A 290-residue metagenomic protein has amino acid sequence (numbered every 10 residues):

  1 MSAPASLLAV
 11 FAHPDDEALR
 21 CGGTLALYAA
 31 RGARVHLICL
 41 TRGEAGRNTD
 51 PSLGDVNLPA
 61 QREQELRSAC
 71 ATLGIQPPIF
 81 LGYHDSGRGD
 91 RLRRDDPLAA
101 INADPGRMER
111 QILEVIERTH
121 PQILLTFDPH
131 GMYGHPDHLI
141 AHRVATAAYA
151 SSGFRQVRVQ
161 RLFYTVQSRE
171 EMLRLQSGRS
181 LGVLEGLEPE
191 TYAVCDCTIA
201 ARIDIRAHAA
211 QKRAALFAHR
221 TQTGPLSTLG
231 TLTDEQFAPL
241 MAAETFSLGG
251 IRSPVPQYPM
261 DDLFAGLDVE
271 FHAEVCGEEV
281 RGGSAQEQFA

Functional and structural regions predicted by a protein language model:
M1-L8, R93-A290: Metal-dependent de-N-acetylase/amidase catalytic core
M1-T119, A147, S151-F154, S247-G250 (+1 more regions): Active-site rim/loop-helix segments in enzyme catalytic domains that contact anionic ligands
